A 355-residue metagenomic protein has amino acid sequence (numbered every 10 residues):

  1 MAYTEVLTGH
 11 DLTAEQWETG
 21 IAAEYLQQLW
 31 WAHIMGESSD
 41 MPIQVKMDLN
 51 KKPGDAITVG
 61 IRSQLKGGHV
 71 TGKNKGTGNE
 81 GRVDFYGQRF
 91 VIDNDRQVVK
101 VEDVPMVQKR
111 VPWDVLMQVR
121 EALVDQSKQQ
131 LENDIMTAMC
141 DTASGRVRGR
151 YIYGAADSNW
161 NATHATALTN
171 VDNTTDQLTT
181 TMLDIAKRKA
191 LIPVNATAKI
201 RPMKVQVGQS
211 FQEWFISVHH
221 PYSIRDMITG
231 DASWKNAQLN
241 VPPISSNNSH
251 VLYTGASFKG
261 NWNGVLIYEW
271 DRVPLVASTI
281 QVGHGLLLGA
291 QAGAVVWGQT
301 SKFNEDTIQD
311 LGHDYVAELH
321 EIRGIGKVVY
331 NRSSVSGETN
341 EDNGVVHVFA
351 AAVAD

Functional and structural regions predicted by a protein language model:
M1-F90, D342-D355: N-terminal "assembly arms/tails" that initiate or stabilize quaternary assembly in self-assembling proteins
Y3-A23, Q27, V107-D355: Core alpha/beta structural scaffold of self-assembling particle/tube/pore-forming proteins
K46, G87-R89, D95-V101, I224 (+3 more regions): Generic secondary-structure boundary/loop-capping signal
N50-K52, I92, L116, R120: Generic structural signal for well-ordered secondary structure
G54, N94, G312-D314: Extracytoplasmic
I57-G60, K100, I216-V218: Structural recognition of the beta-strand scaffold that forms the well-ordered cores of secreted hydrolase catalytic
V70-K75, E102, L287-G289, V329: Poly-acidic low-complexity segments
R82-V111, L288, A292-G293, G298: Short acidic, glycine/tyrosine-flanked loop/strand segments centered on an H-E-D-like triad
